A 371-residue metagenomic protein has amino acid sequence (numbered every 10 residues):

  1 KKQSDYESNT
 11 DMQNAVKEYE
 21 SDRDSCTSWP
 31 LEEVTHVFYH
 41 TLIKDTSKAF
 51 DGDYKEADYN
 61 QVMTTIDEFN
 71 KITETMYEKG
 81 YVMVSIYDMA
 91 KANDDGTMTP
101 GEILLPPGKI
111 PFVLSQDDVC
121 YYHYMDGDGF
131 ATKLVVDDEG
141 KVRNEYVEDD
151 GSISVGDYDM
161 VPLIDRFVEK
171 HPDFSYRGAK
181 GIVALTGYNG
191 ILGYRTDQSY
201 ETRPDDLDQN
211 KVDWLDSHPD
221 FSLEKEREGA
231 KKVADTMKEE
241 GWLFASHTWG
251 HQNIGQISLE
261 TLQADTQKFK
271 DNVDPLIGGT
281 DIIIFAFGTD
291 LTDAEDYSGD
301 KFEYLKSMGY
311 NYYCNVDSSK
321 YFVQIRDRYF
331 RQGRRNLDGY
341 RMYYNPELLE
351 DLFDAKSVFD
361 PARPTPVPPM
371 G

Functional and structural regions predicted by a protein language model:
K1-E7: Amphipathic, non-membrane alpha-helical rod segments
K2, R23, R143, R166 (+7 more regions): Arginine residue identity/basic-tract feature
S8-N9, D208: Intrinsically disordered, low-complexity coil/linker segments enriched for acidic/polar and small residues
T10-A15, D58, I86-A92, V155-P162 (+1 more regions): Short linear motifs at secondary-structure transitions and domain/linker junctions
Q13-V84, E102-P106, I110-L114, H123-D126 (+3 more regions): C-terminal active-site subregion of NodB/CE4 polysaccharide deacetylases
V37-A49, T97-M98, L105-F112, V119-L291: Metal-dependent polysaccharide deacetylase catalytic core of the NodB/CE4 family, i.e., the active-site-bearing domain
I86-P106: Lumenal/extracellular "mature" regions of secretory-pathway glycan-modifying transferases
D88, W249, D317-S318: Proline- and acidic/polar-enriched loop/turn elements at helix boundaries
